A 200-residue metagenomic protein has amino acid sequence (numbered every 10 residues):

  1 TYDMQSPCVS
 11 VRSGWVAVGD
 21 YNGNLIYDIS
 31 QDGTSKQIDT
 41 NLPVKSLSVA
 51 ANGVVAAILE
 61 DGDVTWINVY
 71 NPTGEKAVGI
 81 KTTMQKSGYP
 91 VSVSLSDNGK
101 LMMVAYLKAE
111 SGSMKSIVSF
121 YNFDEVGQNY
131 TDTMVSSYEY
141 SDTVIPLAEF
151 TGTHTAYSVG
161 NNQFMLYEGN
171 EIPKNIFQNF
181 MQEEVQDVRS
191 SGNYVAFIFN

Functional and structural regions predicted by a protein language model:
T1, D32-D39, K76-T83, Q128-E139 (+1 more regions): A short beta-strand motif characteristic of beta-propeller blades
T1-L42: Post-signal peptide N-terminal segment of secreted/secretory-pathway proteins
Y2-S13, L42-A51, K86-L95, S137-T151 (+1 more regions): Repeated scaffold domains used in trafficking and secretory/extracellular systems, primarily beta-propellers
V16, V54-A56, G99-M102, T155-A156 (+1 more regions): Hydrophobic beta-strand positions that form the internal "hydrophobic ladder" of WD40/Gbeta-like beta-propeller blades
G19, A57-E60, V104-A105, Y157-V159 (+1 more regions): Residue-level marker for isolated small/hydroxyl-bearing positions within beta-strands of beta-sheet-rich domains
N24-D28, D63-V69, E110-N122, N161-E168 (+1 more regions): Structural motif
N122-Q128: Short loop/turn segments immediately following beta-strands, especially the blade-tip and inter-blade linker loops
G160-N200: Intrinsically disordered, low-complexity segments enriched in Gly and acidic/Ser/Thr residues that form flexible
